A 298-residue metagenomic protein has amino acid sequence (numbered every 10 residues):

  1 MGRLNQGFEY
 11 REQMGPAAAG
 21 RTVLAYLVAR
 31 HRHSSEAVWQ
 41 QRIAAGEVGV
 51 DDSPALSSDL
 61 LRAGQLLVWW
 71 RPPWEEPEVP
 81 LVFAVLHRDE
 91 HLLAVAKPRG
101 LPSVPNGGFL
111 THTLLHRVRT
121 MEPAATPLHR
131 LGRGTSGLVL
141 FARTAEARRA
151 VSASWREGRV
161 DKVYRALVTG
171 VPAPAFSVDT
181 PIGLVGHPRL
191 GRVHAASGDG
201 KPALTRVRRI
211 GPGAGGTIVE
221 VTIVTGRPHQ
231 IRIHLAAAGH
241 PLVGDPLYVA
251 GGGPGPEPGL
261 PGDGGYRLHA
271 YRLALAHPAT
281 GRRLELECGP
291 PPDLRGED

Functional and structural regions predicted by a protein language model:
M1-D298: RNA pseudouridine synthases
